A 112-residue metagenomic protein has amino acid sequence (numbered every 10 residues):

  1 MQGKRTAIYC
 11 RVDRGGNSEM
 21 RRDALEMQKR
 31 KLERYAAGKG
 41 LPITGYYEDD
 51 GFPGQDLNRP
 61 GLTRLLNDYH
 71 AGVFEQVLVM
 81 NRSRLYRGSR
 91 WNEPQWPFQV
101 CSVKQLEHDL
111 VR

Functional and structural regions predicted by a protein language model:
M1-K4, Q55-R112: TOPRIM-like Mg2+-dependent DNA-processing core and adjacent phosphate-binding/basic surface
Q2-M20: Short beta-strand segments enriched in small/hydrophobic residues
I8-R11, Q28, L32, Y46 (+1 more regions): Mobile genetic element proteins and their domesticated derivatives, centered on retroelements and DNA transposons
V12-N17, D49-F52, S83-L85: A short, flexible beta-alpha/helix-coil linker loop
S18-L25, Q55: Flexible, glycine- and charge-enriched loops at secondary-structure boundaries
R22-A37: Short catalytic helix/loop segments, enriched in acidic residues and glycine and frequently bearing histidine
A36-G51: Short beta-strand elements in bilobed, periplasmic/extracellular small-molecule ligand-binding domains
